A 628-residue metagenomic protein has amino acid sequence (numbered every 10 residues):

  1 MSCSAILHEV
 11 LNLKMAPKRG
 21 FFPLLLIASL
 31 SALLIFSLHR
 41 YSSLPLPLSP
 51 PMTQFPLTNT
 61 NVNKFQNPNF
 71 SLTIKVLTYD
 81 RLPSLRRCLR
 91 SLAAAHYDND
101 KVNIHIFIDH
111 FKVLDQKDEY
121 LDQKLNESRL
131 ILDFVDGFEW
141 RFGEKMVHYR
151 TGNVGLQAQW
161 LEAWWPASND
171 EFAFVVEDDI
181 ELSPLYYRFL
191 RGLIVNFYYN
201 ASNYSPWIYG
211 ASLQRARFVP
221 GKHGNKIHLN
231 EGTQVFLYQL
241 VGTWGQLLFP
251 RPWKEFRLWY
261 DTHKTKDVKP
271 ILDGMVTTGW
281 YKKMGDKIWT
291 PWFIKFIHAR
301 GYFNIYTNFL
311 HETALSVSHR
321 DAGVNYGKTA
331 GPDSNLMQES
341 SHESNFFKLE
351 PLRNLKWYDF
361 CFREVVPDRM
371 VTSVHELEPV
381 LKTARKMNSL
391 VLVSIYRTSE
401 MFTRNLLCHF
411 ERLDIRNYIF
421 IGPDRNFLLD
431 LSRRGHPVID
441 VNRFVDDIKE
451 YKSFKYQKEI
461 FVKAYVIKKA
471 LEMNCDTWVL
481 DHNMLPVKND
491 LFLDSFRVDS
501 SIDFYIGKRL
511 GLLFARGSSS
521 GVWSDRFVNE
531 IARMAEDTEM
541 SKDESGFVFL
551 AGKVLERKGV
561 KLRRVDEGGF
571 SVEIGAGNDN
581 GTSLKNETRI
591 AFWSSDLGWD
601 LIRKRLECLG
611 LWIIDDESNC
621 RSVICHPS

Functional and structural regions predicted by a protein language model:
S2-T60, F309, T313: N-terminal signal-anchor transmembrane helix specifying type II single-pass membrane topology of secretory-pathway
T73-R81, V391-Y396: A conserved hydrophobic helix/loop-capping motif in glycosyltransferases and polysaccharide synthases
R81-A94, S399-R412: Short, well-formed alpha-helical segments that are part of the catalytic scaffolds of diverse glycosyltransferases
R90-N103, F111-V113, H409-N417: Short, acidic, metal-binding catalytic loop of nucleotide-sugar glycosyltransferases
H110-E171, M401, P423-M473: Active-site-proximal specificity loops/subdomain of glycosyltransferases
G152-F174, W289, F293, R404-L407 (+6 more regions): A conserved donor-nucleotide-binding helix/loop in the catalytic core of Leloir-type glycosyltransferases
A167-V175, I180-G210, K222, D440 (+1 more regions): GT-A fold catalytic core of metal-dependent nucleotide-sugar glycosyltransferases, centered on the diacidic
I208, Q239-L336, D490, D499 (+1 more regions): Catalytic core and acceptor-binding pocket of nucleotide-sugar-dependent glycosyltransferases
